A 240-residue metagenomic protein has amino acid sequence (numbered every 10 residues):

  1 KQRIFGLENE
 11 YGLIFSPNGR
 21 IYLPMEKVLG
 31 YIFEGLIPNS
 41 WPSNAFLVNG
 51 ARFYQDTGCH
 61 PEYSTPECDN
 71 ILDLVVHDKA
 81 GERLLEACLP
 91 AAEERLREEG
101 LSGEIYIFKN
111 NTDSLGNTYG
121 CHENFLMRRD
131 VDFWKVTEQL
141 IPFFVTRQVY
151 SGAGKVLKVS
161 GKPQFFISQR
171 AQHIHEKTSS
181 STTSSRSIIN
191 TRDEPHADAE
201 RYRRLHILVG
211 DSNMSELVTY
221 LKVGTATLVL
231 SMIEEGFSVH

Functional and structural regions predicted by a protein language model:
K1-F108, N117, E138-P163, Q172 (+2 more regions): Terminal catalytic/cofactor-binding subdomain
N110-R128: Histidine-centered divalent-metal-coordination microenvironment in nucleic-acid enzymes
H122-F125, R129-D130, I174, L208: The feature captures the catalytic groove of carbohydrate-active enzymes
D132-W134: A short alpha->loop->secondary-structure connector
